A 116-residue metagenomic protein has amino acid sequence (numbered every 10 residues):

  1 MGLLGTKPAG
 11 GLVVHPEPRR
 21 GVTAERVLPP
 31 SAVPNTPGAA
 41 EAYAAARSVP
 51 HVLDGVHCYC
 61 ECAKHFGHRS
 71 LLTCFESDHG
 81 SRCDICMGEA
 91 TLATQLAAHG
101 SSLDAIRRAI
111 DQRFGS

Functional and structural regions predicted by a protein language model:
M1-R47, T94-S116: Secretory/periplasmic and organellar redox-cofactor proteins
L53-A93: Short, thiol/selenol-centered motifs that function as redox-active sites or metal-ligating centers
